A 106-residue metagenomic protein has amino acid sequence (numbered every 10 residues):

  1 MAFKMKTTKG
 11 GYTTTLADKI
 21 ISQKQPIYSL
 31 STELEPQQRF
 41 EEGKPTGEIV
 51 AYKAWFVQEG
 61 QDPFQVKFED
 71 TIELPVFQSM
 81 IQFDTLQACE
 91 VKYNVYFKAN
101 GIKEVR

Functional and structural regions predicted by a protein language model:
M1-R106: OB-fold and OB-like single-stranded nucleic-acid-recognition modules and their adjacent interaction interfaces
